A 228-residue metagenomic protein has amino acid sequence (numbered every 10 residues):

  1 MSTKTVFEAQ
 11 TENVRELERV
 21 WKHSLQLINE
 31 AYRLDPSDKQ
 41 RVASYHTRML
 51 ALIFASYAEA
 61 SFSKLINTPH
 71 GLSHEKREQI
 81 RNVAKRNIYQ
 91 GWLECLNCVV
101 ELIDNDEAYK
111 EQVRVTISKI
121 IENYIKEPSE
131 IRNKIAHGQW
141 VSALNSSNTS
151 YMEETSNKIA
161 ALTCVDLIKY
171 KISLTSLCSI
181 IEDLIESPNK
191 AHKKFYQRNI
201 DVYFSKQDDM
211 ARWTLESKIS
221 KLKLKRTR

Functional and structural regions predicted by a protein language model:
M1-R48: Charged alpha-helical initiation segments
S2-E12, E16, N123, G138-R228: Polyanionic, low-complexity intrinsically disordered segments
R15, K22, R48, L52-S56 (+4 more regions): Generic structural signal for well-ordered, non-transmembrane alpha-helical segments in soluble/cytosolic regions
E18, L25, N29, L93 (+4 more regions): Residue-level detector of alpha-helical secondary structure
L25, Y32, A58-S61, S129-Q139: A structural signal for well-ordered alpha-helices, especially hydrophobic packing surfaces of coiled-coils
S37-V42, R114-T116, Y151-A160: Short helix/strand-bridging catalytic loops that position acidic/His residues to coordinate divalent metals and engage
A43-P69: Short, hydrophobic, well-ordered secondary-structure elements
H70-E153, Y170: Flexible secondary-structure boundary motifs
